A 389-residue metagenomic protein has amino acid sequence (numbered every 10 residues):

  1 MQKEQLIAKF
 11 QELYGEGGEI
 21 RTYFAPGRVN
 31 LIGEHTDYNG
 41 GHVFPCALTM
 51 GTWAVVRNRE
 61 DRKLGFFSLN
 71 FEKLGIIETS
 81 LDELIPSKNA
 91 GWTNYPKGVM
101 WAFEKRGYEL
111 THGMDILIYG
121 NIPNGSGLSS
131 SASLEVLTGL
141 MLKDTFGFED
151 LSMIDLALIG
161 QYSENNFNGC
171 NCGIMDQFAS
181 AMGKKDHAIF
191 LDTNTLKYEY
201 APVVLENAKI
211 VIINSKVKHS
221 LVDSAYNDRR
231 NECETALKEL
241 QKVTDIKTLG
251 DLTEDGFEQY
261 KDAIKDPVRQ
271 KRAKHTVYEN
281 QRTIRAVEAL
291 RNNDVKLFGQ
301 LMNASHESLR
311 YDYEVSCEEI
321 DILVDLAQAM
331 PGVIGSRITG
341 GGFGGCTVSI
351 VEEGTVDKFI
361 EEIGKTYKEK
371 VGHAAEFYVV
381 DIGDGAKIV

Functional and structural regions predicted by a protein language model:
M1-R28, W53, R57-N89, H187-G335 (+1 more regions): C-terminal nucleotide
M1-Y23, V29-G33, N39-H42, L81 (+3 more regions): Gly/Ser-rich oxyanion-binding loop with an adjacent helix/lid that shapes the negatively charged ligand pocket
G33-H35, A47-L48: N-terminal cofactor/phosphate-binding cores enriched in small/glycine residues, especially glycine-rich loops such as
G40-A47, R229-R230: Short Gly/aromatic-enriched secondary-structure transition segments
P45-A47, V55-N58, G107-Y108: Short, charge-rich binding segments
S133, C346-I350: FabD-like malonyl-/acyl-CoA
F343: Glycine-rich phosphate-binding loop
